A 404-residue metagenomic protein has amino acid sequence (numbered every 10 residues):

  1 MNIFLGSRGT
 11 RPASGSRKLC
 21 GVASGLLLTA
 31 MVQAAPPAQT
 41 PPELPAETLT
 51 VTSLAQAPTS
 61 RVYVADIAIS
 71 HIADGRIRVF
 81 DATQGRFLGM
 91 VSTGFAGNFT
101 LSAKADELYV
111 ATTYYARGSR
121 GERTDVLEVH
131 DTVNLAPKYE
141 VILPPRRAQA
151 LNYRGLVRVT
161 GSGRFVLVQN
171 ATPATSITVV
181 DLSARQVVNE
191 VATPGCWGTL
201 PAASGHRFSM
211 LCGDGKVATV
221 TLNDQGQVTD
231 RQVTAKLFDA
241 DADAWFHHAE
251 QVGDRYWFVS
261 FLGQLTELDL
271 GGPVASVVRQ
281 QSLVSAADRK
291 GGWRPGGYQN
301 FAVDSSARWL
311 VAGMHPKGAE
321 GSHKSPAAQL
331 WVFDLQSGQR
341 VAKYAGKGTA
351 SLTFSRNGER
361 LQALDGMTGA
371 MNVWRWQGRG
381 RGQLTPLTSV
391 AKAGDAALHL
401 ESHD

Functional and structural regions predicted by a protein language model:
T40-P45, R86-V91, G97, A136-A148 (+6 more regions): A short beta-strand motif characteristic of beta-propeller blades
T48-S53, T93-K104, Q149-R158, P194-S204 (+4 more regions): Repeated scaffold domains used in trafficking and secretory/extracellular systems, primarily beta-propellers
A57-P58, V62-I69, A111-T124, A312-A327: Short, conserved, GDST-rich strand-edge loop motifs in beta-rich repeat architectures
T59-R61, A105-D106, S162-R164, S204-H206 (+3 more regions): Short coil/turn segments that connect the beta-strands within blades of beta-propeller domains
A68-I72, Y114-S119, P173-A174, G215-V217 (+3 more regions): Short glycine/acidic-enriched loop and turn motifs that connect beta-strands
A82-Q84, T132-N134, D181-R185, L222-Q225 (+3 more regions): Short loop/turn segments that connect beta-strands within beta-propeller blades
P137-S176, A184-G198: Asp-box/WD-like beta-propeller blade repeats and closely related beta-sheet repeat scaffolds
R294-L335, K343-N357, A363: Loop/turn-rich, solvent-exposed surfaces of beta-rich toroidal or solenoidal domains
